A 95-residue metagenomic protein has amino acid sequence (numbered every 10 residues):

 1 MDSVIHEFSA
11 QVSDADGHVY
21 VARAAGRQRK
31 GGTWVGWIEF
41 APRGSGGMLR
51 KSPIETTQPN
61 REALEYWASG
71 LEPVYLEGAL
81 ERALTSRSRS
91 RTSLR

Functional and structural regions predicted by a protein language model:
M1-Y20: Negatively charged, low-complexity tracts enriched in Asp/Glu with abundant Ser/Thr
A15, R29-G32, P59-R61: A short, structured loop/turn motif at beta-sheet edges
Y20-E55: A short, structured beta-strand/loop element
M48-L94: Acidic, low-complexity intrinsically disordered segments
